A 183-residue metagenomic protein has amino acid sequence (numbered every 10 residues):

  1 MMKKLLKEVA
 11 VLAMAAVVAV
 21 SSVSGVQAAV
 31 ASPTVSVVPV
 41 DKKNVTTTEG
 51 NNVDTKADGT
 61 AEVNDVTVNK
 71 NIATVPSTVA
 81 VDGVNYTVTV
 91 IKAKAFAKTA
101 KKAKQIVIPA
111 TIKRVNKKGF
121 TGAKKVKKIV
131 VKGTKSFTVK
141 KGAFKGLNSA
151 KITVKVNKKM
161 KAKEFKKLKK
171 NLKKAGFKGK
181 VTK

Functional and structural regions predicted by a protein language model:
M1-A10: Bacterial Sec-dependent N-terminal signal peptides
L12-S21: Bacterial N-terminal signal peptides
V20-V37: Sec-dependent signal peptide cleavage junction
S32-T55: The feature captures the LRR N-terminal capping module
G50, K56-P76: GD-rich hexapeptide-repeat beta-solenoids
V68-V90, A100-R114, A123-T138, S149-K163 (+1 more regions): Structural signature of tandem-repeat unit edges
G142-A143, A162-K178: Short, aromatic/basic amphipathic alpha-helical patches
